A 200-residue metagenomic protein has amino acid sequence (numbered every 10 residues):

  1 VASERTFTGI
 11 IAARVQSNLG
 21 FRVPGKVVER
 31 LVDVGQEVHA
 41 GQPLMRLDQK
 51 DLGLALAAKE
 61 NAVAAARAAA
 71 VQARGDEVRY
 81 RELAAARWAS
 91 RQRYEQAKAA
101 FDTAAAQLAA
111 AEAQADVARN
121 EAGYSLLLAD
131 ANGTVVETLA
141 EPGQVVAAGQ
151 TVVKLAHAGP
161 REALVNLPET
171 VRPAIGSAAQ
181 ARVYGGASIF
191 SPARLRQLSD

Functional and structural regions predicted by a protein language model:
V1-P24, I189-Q197: N-terminal beta-strand block that forms a small beta-sandwich/beta-barrel module immediately after a flexible targeting
A2, M45, G53, V153 (+1 more regions): Nucleotide phosphate-binding site architecture
I10, V28-L31, E37-P43, E121 (+2 more regions): Surface-exposed patches in structured soluble domains
F21-P24, V28-E29, K59, A104: Periplasm-facing N-terminal accessory domains of Gram-negative outer-membrane beta-barrel systems
V28-V63: Mid-chain, structured segments of secreted extracytoplasmic proteins
L47-A58, G159, L164, S188-A193: Short, Lys/Arg- and Gly-enriched loop/turn segments at beta-strand edges
D51-N120, E137-E141, A163: Alpha-helical coiled-coil segments
A158, P173-P192: Low-complexity, intrinsically disordered, polar/proline/glycine/glutamine-rich protein-protein interaction regions
